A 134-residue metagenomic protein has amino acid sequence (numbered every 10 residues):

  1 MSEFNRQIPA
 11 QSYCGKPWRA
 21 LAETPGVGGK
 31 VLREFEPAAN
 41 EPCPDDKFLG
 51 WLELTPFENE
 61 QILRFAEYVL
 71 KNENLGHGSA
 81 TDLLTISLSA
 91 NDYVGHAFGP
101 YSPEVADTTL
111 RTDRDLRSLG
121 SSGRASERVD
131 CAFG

Functional and structural regions predicted by a protein language model:
M1-A80, S89-H96: His/Asp/Glu-rich, glycine-adjacent segments that coordinate divalent cations and/or stabilize oxyanion chemistry on
E53, A106-D107: Short, contiguous strand/loop micro-motifs
I62-F65, V69, T108, T112-L119: Alpha-helical packing segments of well-folded alpha/beta enzyme cores
G76, S102, A125-R128: Helix N-terminus capping/helix-initiation residues
D82-S87, A132: Structural recognition of the beta-strand scaffold that forms the well-ordered cores of secreted hydrolase catalytic
H96-F98, R117: Extended acidic, low-complexity intrinsically disordered regions
F98-A106: Short secondary-structure boundary/capping segments
R111-G134: Metal-dependent active-site segment of extracytoplasmic phospho-/sulfohydrolases and closely related
